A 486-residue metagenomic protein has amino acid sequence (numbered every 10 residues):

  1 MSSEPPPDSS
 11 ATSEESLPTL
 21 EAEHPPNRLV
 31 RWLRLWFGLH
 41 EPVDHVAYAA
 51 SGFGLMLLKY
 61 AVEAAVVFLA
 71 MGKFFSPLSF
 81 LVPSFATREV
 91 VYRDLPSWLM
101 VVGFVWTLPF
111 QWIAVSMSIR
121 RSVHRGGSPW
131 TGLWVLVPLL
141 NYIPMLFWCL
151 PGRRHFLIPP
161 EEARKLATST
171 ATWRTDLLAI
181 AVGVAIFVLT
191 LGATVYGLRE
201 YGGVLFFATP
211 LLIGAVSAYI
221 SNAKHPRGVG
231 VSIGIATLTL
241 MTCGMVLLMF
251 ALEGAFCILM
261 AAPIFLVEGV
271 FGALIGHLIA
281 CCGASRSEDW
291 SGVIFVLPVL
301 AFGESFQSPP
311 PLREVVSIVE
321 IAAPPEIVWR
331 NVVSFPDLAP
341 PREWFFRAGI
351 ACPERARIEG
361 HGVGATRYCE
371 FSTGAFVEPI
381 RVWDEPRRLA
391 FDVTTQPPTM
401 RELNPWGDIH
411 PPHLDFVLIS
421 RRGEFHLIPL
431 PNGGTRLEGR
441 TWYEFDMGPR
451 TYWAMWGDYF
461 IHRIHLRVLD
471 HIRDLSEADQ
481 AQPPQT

Functional and structural regions predicted by a protein language model:
E4, D8, T12-S116, V135 (+1 more regions): Short, small/hydrophobic-residue-rich motifs at membrane-helix boundaries and re-entrant hairpins of integral membrane
F37-A61, R125-V137, S169-A185, V229 (+1 more regions): Alpha-helical membrane-anchoring segments
M56, V66-A70, G103-G126, L133-L157 (+2 more regions): Membrane-cytosol interface at the C-terminal ends of transmembrane alpha helices in small multi-pass membrane proteins
L99-T107, V137, E200-L211, F256-E268: Alpha-helical transmembrane segments of polytopic membrane proteins
T170-R174, L191-V231, F265-G269, W290-V293 (+5 more regions): Glycine-rich portal/gate segments that line the openings of hydrophobic small-molecule binding cavities
A171-S221, A236-T242, V246, I279-G360 (+2 more regions): Hydrophobic ligand-binding cavity/cleft-lining segments
G230-C281: Membrane-embedded alpha-helical segments of integral membrane proteins
P411-P412, W442-I464: A short acidic/glycine-rich loop-to-helix N-cap element
